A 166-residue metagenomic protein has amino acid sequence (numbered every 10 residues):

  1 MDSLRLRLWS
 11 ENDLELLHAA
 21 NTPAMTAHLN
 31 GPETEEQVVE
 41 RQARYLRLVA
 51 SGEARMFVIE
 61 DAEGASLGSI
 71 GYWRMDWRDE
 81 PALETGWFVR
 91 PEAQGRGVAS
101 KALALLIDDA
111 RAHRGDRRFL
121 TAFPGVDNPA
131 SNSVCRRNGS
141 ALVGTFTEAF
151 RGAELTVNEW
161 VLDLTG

Functional and structural regions predicted by a protein language model:
M1-P23, A27, M56-G166: Acyl-donor (CoA/ACP) binding surface of acyl/acetyltransferases
M25-R44: Conserved GNAT-fold acetyl-CoA-binding loop/helix
E35-E40, L48-A50, A102-L103, R151-L155: Short C-terminal domain-edge/linker segments immediately following a structured domain
Y45-V58: A short helix-loop-beta-strand connector motif used in the catalytic cores of GNAT acetyltransferases and, in some
